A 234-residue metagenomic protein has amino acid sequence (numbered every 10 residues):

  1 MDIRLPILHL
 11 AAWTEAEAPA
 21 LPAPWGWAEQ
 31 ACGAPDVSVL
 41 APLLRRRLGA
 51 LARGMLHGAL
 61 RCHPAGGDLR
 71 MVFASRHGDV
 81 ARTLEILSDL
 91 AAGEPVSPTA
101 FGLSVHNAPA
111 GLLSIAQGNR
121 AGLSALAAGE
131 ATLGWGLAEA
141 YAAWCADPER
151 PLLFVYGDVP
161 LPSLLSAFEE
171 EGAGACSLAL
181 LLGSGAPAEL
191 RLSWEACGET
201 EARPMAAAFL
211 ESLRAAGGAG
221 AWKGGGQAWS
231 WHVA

Functional and structural regions predicted by a protein language model:
M1-A131, Y156-A234: Conserved "HGTGT" condensation-loop signature of ketosynthase/thiolase-family condensing enzymes that catalyze
L56-A59, A127-R150: Active-site-proximal alpha-helical scaffold in enzymes
G67-L69, P148-P151: Short coil/turn segments at beta-strand junctions that form active-site/ligand-binding loops
